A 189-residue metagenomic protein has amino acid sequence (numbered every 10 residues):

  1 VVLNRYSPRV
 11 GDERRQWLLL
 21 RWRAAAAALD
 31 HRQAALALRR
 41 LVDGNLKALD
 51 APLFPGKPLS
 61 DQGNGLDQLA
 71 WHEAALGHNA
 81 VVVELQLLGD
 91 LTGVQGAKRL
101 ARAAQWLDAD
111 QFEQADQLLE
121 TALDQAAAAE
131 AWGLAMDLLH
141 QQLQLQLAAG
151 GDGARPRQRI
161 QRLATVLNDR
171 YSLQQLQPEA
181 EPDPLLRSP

Functional and structural regions predicted by a protein language model:
V1-P189: Alpha-helical solenoid repeat scaffolds
